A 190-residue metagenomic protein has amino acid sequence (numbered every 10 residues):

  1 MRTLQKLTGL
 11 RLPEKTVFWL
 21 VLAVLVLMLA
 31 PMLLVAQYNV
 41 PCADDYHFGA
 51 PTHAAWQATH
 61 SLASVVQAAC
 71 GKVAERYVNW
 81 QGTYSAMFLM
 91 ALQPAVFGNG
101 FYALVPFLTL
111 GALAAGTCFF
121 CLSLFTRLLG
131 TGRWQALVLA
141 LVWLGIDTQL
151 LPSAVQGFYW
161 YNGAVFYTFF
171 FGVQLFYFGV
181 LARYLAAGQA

Functional and structural regions predicted by a protein language model:
M1-L29: Start-transfer (signal-anchor) and selected internal transmembrane alpha helices of multi-pass inner/ER membrane
E14-W19, Y77, L128-A140, A190: Membrane-interfacial loop-to-transmembrane alpha-helix junctions, especially the N-terminal start
A30-W80, M90-L92: Extracytoplasmic loop-helix module adjacent to an early transmembrane segment
D44, G132-R183: Membrane-interface micro-motifs in multi-pass membrane enzymes
A74-F107: Short hydrophobic/aromatic helix or loop-helix immediately within or flanking a transmembrane segment in polytopic
M90-Q93, V105-T117, F166, F170-V173: Transmembrane alpha-helices of multi-pass, membrane-embedded glycan-processing enzymes that use lipid-linked
L108-R133, F176: Transmembrane-helix motifs of polytopic, lipid-linked glycan transferases
R183-A190: Short hydrophobic alpha-helices at membrane interfaces in multi-pass membrane enzymes
